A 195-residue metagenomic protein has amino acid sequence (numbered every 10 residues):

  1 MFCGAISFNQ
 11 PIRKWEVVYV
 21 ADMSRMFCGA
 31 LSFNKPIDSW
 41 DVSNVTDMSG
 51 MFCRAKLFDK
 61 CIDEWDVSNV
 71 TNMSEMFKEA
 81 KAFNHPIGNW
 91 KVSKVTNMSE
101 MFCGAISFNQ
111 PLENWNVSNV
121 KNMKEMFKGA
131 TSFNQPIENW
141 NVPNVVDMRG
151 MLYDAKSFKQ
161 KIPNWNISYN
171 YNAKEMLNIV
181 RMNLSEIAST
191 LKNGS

Functional and structural regions predicted by a protein language model:
M1-S195: Negatively charged
